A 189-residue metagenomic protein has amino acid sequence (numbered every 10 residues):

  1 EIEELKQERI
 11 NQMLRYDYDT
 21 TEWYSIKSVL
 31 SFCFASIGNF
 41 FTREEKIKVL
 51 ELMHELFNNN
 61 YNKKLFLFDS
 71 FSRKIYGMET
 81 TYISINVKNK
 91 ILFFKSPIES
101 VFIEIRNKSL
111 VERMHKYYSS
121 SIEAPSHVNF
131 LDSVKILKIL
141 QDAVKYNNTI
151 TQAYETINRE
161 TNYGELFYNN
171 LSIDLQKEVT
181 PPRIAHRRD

Functional and structural regions predicted by a protein language model:
E1-K135, Y146, I150-H186: Hydrophobic protein-protein interaction segments
